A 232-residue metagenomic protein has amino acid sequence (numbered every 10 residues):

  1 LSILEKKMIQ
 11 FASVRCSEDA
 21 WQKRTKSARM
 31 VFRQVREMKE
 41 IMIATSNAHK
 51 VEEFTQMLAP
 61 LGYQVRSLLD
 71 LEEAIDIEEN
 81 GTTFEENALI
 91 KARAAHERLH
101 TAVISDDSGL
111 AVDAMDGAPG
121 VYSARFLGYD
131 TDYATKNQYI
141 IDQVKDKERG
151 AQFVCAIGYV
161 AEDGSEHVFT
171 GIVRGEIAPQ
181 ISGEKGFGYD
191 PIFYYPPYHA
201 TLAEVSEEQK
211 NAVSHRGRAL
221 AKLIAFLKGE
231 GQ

Functional and structural regions predicted by a protein language model:
K6-M8, K23-S27: Polybasic, lysine-rich low-complexity intrinsically disordered segments
A12-V14, A20, A28: Short hydrophobic alpha-helical segments enriched in small aliphatic residues
K26-E37, G229: Short, Lys/Arg-enriched N-terminal segments with co-localized hydrophobic residues within the first ~10-30 amino acids
K39-M42, A48-Q232: Anionic-ligand binding patches
